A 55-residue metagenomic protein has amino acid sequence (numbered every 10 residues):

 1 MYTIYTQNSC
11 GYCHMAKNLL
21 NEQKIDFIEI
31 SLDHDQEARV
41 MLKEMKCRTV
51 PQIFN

Functional and structural regions predicted by a protein language model:
M1-I28: Local sequence-structure signature of Cys/Sec-based thiol-disulfide redox active-site neighborhoods
E22-K24, K46-T49: Short, low-complexity, polar/charged sequence segments that are solvent-exposed and flexible
S31-R48: Thioredoxin-like thiol-disulfide oxidoreductase module
P51-N55: A short, hydrophobic beta-strand/beta-hairpin element that forms part of a small beta-sheet core
